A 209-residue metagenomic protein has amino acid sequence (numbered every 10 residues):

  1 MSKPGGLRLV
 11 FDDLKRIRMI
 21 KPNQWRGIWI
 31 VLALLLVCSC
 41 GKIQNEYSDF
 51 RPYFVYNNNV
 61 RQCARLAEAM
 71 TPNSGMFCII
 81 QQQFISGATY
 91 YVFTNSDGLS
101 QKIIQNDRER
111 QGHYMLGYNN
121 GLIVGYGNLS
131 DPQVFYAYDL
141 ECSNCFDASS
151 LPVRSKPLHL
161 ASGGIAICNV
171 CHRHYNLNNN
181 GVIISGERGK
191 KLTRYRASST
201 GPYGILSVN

Functional and structural regions predicted by a protein language model:
M1-M19: N-terminal amphipathic/basic-hydrophobic helices that include classical n-h-c signal peptides and signal-anchor
I17-W29: Bacterial N-terminal signal peptides that target proteins for export
I30-A33, G117, K190: A generic structural signal for short, non-catalytic loop/turn and secondary-structure boundary residues
A33, F135, A161-G164: Residue-level signal for mature regions of secreted extracellular proteins and peptides
L36-S39: C-terminal motif of bacterial Sec signal peptides marking the signal peptidase cleavage site
Q44-L158, L177, T193-N209: N-terminal pre-ligand scaffold of iron-sulfur
P157-C171, V182-Y195: Short cysteine/histidine-rich metal-coordination sites, predominantly Zn2+-binding motifs
H174: Catalytic metal-binding/acid-base residues of hydrolase active sites
